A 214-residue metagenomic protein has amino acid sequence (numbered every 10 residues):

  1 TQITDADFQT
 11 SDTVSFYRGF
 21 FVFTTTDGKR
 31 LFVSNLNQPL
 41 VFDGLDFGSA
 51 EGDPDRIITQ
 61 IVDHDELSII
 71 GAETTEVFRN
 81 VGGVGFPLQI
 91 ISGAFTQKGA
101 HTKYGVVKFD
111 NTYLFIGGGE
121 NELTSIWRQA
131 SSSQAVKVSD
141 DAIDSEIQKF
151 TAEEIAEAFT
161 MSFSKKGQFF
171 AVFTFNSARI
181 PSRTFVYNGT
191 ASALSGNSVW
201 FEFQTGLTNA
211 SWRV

Functional and structural regions predicted by a protein language model:
I3-D7, V14-F20, D53-V214: Beta-sheet-dominated scaffold domains
F8-L36: Charged/polar interaction segments and conserved charged motifs
T25-V41, V77-G85: Blade/loop signatures of beta-propeller domains
L45: Catalytic phosphate/metal-binding cores of nucleic-acid and nucleotide-processing enzymes, i.e., regions that mediate
G48-A50: Helix-loop-helix junctions within predominantly alpha-helical proteins
